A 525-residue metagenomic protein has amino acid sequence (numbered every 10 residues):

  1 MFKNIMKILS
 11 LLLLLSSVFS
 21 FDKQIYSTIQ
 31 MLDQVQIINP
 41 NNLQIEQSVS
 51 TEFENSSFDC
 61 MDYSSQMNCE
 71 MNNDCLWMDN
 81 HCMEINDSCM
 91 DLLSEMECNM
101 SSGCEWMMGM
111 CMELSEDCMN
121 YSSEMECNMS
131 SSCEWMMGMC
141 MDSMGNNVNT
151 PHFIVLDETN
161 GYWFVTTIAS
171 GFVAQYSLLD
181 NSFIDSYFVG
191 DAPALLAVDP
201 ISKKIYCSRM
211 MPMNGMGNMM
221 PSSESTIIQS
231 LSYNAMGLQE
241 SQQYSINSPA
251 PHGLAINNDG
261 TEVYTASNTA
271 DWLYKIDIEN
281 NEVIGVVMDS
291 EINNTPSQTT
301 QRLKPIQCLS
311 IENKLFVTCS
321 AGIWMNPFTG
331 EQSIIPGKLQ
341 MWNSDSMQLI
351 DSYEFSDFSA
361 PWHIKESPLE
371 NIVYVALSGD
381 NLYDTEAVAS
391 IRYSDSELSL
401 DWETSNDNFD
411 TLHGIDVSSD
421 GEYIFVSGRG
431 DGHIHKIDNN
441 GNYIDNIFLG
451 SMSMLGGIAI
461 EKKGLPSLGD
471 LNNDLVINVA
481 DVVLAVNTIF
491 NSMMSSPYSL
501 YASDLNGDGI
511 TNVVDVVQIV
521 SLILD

Functional and structural regions predicted by a protein language model:
I5-S17: Sec-dependent N-terminal signal peptides
S20-S57, M144-P466: Predominantly soluble domains enriched in secretory-pathway, periplasmic, or organellar proteins
F58, Y63-C75, N80, S102 (+2 more regions): A signal for long, low-complexity, Ser/Thr/Asn-enriched, surface-exposed stalk/shaft and domain-boundary segments
F58-Q66, N86-E95, S115-E124, P466-V476: Disulfide-bonded cysteine-rich modules in secreted/extracellular proteins, activating on the conserved Cys frameworks
M67, M96, M100-S101, M107-M110 (+2 more regions): Long, intrinsically disordered low-complexity tandem-repeat segments
D74-D79, E84, E105-M107, E113 (+2 more regions): Extracellular Cys-Trp
C82, G464-D525: Cellulosome-associated attachment modules in secreted, modular CAZymes
